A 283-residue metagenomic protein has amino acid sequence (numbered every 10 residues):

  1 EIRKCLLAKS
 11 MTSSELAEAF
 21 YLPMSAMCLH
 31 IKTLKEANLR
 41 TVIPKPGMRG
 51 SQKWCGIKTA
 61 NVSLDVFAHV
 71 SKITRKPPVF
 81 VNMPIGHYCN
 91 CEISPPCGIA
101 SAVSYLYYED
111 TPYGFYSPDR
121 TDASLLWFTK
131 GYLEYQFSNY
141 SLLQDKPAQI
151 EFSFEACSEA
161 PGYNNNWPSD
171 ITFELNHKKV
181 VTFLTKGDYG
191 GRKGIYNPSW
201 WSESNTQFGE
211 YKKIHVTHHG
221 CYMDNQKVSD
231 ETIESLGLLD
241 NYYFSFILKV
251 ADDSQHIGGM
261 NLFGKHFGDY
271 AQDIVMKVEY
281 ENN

Functional and structural regions predicted by a protein language model:
I2, E15-A17: A short acidic, leucine-rich amphipathic alpha-helix
K9-T12: Short capping segments at the starts of secondary-structure elements
E18, K35-E36: Alpha-helical residues within the helix-turn-helix
N38-S51: Beta-hairpin "wing" of winged helix-turn-helix
M48-I85: Conserved segment of winged-helix/HTH DNA-binding domains
P77-S202: Mid-protein regulatory/catalytic core that forms ligand/cofactor-binding pockets and protein-protein interaction
T111-L126, L184-N241, H256: Extended, solvent-exposed segments with strong compositional bias
K249-N283: Proprotein-processing/basic-patch segments
